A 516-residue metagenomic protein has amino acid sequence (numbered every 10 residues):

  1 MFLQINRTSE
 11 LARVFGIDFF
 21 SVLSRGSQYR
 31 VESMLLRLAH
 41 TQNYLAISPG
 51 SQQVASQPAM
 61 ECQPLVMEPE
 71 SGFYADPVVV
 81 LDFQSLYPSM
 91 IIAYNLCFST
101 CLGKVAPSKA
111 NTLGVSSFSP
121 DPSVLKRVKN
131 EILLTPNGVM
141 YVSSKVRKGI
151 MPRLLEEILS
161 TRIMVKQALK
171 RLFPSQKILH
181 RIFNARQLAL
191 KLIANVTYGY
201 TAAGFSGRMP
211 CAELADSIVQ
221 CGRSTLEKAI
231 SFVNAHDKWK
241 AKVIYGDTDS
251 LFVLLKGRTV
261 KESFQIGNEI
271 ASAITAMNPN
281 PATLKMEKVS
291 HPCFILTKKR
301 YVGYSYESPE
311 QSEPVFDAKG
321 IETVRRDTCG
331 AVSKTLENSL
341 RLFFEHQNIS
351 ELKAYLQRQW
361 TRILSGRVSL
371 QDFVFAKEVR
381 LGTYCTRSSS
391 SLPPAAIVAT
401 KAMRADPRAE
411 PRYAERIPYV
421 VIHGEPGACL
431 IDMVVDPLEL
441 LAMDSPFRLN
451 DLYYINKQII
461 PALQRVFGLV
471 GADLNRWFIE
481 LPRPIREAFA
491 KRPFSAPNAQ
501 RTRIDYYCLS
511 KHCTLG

Functional and structural regions predicted by a protein language model:
S9: Conserved glycine-bearing catalytic or ligand-binding loops at nucleotide- and phosphate-handling centers of large
R13-P122, K126-P136, V146, L154 (+3 more regions): DNA-dependent DNA polymerase catalytic subunits
L134, T197-R208, Y245: Flexible hinge/switch segments at interdomain interfaces of large molecular machines
Y141-I150: Catalytic P-loop NTP-binding/switch module of NTPases
L155-L172, L190: Non-transmembrane amphipathic alpha-helical segments
A202-Q220: Gly-rich Lys/Arg/Thr-decorated short loops/hinges at beta-loop-alpha junctions or inter-strand turns that position
